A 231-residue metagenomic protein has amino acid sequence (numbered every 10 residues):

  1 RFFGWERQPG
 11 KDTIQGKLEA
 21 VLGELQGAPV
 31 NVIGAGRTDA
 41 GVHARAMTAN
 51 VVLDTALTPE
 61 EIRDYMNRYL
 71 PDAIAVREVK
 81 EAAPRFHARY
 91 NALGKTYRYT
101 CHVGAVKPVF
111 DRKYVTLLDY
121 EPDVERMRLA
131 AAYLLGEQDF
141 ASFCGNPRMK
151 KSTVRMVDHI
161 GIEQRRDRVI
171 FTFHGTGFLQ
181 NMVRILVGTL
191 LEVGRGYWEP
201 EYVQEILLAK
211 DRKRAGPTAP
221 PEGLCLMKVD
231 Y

Functional and structural regions predicted by a protein language model:
R1-Y231: Structured-RNA-binding interfaces characteristic of tRNA pseudouridine synthases
